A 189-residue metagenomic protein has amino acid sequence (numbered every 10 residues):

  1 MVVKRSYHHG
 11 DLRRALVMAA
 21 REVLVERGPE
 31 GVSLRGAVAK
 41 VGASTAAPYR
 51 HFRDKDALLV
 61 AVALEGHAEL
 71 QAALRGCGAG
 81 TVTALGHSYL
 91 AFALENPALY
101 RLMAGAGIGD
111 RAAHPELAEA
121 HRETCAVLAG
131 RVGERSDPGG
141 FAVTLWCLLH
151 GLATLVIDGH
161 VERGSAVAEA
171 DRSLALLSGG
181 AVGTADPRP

Functional and structural regions predicted by a protein language model:
M1-D11, A185-P189: N-terminal intrinsically disordered/low-complexity leader segments
G10-R21, V25, E30-G31, G42 (+4 more regions): An amphipathic alpha-helix adjacent to DNA-recognition modules
R35, A46: Residues within helix-turn-helix
V38: The alpha-helix within a helix-turn-helix
A61, L74-L99, H121, F141 (+1 more regions): Hydrophobic alpha-helical connector segments
L94-P115, T154-V161: Amphipathic alpha-helical segments used for helix-helix packing
D110-T144, V167-G179: Amphipathic alpha-helical packing segments from all-alpha helical-bundle domains
C147-G164, S178-P187: Amphipathic C-terminal alpha-helical segment
